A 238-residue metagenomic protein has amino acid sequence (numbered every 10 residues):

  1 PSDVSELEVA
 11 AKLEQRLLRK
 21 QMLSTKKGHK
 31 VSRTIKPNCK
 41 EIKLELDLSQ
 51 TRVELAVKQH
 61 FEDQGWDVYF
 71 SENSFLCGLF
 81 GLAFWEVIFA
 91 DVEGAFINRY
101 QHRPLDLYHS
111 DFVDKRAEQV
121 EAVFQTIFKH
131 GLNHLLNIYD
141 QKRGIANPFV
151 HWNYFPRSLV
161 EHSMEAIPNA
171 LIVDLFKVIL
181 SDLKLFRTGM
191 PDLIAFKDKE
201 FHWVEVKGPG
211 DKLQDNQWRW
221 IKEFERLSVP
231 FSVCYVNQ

Functional and structural regions predicted by a protein language model:
P1-L135: Nuclease-adjacent, charged terminal/linker segments that flank catalytic cores
V57, F155-L159, S163-L175, D192-G210 (+1 more regions): Conserved catalytic cores of phosphodiester-cleaving nucleases, focusing on short active-site segments
W66, L180-D182, D192: Generic recognition of flexible, low-complexity loop/linker segments
W66, W85, W152, W203 (+1 more regions): A residue-identity detector for tryptophan
F70-G78, K115, D174, L185-T188 (+1 more regions): Short, well-structured alpha-helical interface segments that form or flank functional binding sites
R99-T188: Long, positively charged binding patches that form subdomain-scale interaction surfaces for polyanionic ligands
E200-V236: Basic, amphipathic alpha-helical patches used to engage nucleic acids or provide basic targeting signals, exemplified
